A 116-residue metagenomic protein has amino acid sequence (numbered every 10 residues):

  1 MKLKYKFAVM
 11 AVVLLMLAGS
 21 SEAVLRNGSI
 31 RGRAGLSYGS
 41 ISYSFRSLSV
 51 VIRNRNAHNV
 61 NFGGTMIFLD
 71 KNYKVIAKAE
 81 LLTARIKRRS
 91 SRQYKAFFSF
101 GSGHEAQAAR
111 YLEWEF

Functional and structural regions predicted by a protein language model:
M1-A8: Bacterial N-terminal signal peptides that target proteins for export
V9-M16: Bacterial N-terminal signal peptides
G19-S44: Transition segment at domain starts
I30, F98-F116: Terminal connector regions
S44-V50: Structural beta-strand segments of beta-rich domains
I52-H58: Asparagine-centered strand-capping/turn motif at beta-strand->loop junctions
N61-G63, D70-E80: Short beta-strand and strand-turn-strand segments in soluble, beta-rich domains
I76-G103: Intrinsically disordered, low-complexity Pro/Gly/Ser/Thr-rich segments with frequent PxxP/GP/PP motifs and embedded
